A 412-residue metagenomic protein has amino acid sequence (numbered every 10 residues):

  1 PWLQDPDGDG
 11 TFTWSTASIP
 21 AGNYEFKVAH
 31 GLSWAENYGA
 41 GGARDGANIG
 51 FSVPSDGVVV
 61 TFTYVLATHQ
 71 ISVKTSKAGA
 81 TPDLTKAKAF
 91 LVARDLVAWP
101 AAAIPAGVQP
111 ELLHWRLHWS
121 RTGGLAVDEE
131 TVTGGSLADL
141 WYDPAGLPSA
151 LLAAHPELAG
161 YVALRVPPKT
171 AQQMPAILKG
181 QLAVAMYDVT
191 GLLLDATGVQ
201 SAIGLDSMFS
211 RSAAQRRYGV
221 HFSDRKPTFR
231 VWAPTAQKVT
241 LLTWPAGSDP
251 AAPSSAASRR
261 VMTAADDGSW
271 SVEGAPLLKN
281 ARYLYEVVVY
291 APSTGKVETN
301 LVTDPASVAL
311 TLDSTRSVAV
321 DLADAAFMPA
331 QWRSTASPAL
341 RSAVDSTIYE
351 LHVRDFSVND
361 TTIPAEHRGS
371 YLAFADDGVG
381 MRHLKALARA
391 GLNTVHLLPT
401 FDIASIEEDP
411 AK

Functional and structural regions predicted by a protein language model:
P1-N23, A29-S52, H118-P167, R230-N280 (+1 more regions): Aromatic-rich carbohydrate-binding modules that target alpha-glucans
F26-V28, Q172-L192, A281-V287: Short, aromatic- and glycine-rich surface loops/edge beta-strands on solvent-exposed regions
I49-K77, D206-S210: Extracellular beta-sheet/turn segments enriched in Thr/Pro/Gly and aliphatic residues
G79-A145: Long, charged/polar, low-complexity intrinsically disordered N-terminal extensions that precede catalytic
G79-G107, T190-A236, A309, D313-A326 (+1 more regions): Non-catalytic, glycine-rich low-complexity segments
V220-H221, D266-W270, G274-L278, A336-P338 (+2 more regions): Aromatic- and glycine-enriched glycan-recognition loops and surfaces that form the carbohydrate-binding subsites
V231, Y285, L351, L397: Conserved, mostly hydrophobic/aromatic
V302-T361: Glycine-rich phosphate/pyrophosphate-binding loop and adjacent beta-alpha nucleotide/cofactor-binding cores
